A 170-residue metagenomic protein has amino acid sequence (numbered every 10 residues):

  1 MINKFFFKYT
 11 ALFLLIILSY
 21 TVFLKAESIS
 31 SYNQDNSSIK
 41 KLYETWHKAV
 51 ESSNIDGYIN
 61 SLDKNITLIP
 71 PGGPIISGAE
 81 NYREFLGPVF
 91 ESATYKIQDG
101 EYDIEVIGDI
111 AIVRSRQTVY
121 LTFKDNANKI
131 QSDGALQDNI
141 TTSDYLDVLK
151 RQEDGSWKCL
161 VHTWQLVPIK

Functional and structural regions predicted by a protein language model:
I2-A11: Bacterial N-terminal signal peptides that target proteins for export
T10-T21: Bacterial N-terminal signal peptides
A26-N60, T67-K170: A beta-strand edge to alpha-helix "cap/lid" segment located at domain peripheries
